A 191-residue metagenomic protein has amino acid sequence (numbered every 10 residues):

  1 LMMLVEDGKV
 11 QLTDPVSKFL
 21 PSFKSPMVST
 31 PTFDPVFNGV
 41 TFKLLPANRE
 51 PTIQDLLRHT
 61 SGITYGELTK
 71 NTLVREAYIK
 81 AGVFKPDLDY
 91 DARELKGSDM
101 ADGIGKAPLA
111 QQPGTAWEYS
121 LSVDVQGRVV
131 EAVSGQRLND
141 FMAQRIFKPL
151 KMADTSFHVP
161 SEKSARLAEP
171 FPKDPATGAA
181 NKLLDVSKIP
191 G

Functional and structural regions predicted by a protein language model:
L1-D7: Hydrophobic or amphipathic alpha-helical targeting/insertion segments
M2, T13, E50-Q54: Generic internal hydrophobic packing segments that stabilize the cores of diverse globular domains
P15-M27: Acidic helix-start/capping segments at beta-turn-to-alpha-helix junctions
K24-G191: Short, surface-exposed loop or secondary-structure junction motifs that flank catalytic or metal-binding residues
